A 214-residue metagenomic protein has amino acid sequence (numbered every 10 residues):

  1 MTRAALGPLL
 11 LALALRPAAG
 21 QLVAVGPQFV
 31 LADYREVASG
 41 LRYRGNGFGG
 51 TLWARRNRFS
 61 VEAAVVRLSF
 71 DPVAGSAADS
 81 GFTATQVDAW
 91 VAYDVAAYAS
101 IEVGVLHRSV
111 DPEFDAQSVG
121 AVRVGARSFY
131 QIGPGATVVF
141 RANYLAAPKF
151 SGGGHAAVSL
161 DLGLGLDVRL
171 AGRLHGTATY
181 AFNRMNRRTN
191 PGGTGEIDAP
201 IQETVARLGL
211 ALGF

Functional and structural regions predicted by a protein language model:
M1-A24: Cleavable N-terminal export/targeting peptides
A18-G75, V205-F214: Short glycine/proline- and aromatic-enriched beta-strand/turn motifs that initiate or cap beta-hairpins
V23-A24, N57-A63, A97-I101, G133-V138 (+1 more regions): Repeated loop/turn-to-beta-strand initiation elements of outer-membrane beta-barrel proteins
P27, G50-R56, A89-Y93, V105 (+4 more regions): Residues on the lipid-exposed face of transmembrane beta-strands in outer-membrane beta-barrel proteins
F29-R35, R56-R58, V65-D71, V105-D111 (+5 more regions): Transmembrane beta-strands of outer-membrane beta-barrel pores
R35-Y43, D71-F82, D111-V119, K149-L160 (+1 more regions): Outer-membrane beta-barrel translocator domains and adjoining extracellular loop/strand segments of Gram-negative
R42-F48, R55, G81-V87, A97 (+3 more regions): Residues that define the transmembrane beta-barrel architecture of outer-membrane proteins
A156-F214: Predominantly the C-terminal beta-signal and adjacent terminal strand-loop region of outer-membrane beta-barrel
